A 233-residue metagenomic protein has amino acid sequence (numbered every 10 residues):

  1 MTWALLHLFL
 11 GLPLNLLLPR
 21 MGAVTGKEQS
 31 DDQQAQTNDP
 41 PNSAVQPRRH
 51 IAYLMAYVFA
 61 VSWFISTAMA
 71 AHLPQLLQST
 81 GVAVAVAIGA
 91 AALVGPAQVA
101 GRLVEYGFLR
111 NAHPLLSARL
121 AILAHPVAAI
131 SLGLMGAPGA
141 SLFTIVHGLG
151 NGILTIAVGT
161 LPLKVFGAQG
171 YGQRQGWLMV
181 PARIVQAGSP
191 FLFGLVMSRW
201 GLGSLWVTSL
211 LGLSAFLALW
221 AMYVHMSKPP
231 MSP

Functional and structural regions predicted by a protein language model:
M1-L17, L205-M222: Symmetry-related core transmembrane helices of the 12-TM Major Facilitator Superfamily/SLC fold
L18-N42, S232: Flexible cytoplasmic inter-helical loops of multi-pass small-molecule transporters
R48-R102: Extracytoplasmic gate region of multi-pass secondary transporters
G101-P114, M197-S198: Helix-to-loop junctions at the C-terminal end of transmembrane segments in multipass secondary transporters
L116-I130: Structural signature of the two symmetry-related core transmembrane helices
L134-F143: Helix-loop junctions at membrane interfaces in 12-TM secondary transporters
I153-F166: Intracellular juxtamembrane helix-capping segments at the cytosolic ends of symmetry-related transmembrane helices
A168-W200: A late C-terminal transmembrane helix in Major Facilitator Superfamily
